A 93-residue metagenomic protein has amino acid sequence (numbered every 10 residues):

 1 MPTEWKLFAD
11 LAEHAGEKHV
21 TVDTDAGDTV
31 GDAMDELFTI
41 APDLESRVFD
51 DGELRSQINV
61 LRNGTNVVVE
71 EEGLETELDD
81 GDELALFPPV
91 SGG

Functional and structural regions predicted by a protein language model:
M1-G92: Ubiquitin-like/PB1-type beta-grasp interaction modules and other compact soluble beta-rich domains
